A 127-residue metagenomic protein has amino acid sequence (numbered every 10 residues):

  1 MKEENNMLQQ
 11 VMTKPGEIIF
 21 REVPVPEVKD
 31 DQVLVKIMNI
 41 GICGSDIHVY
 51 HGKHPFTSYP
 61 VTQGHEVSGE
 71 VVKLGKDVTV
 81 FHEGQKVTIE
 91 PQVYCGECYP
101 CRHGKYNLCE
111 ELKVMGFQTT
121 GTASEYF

Functional and structural regions predicted by a protein language model:
M1-L8: Basic/polar N-terminal segments that are highly enriched at the extreme N-terminus, encompassing both cleavable
K14-G16, K29: Residue-level recognition of beta-strand termini and adjacent short loop/turns
E17-F20, S45: Short N-terminal binding/cap micro-motifs at the start of the first secondary-structure element
E22-P24: Generic structural detector for well-ordered beta-strands
P26-I40, K53-Y99: Glycine-rich beta-strand-centered segment in the early N-terminal region that forms part of a ligand/cofactor-binding
S45-H51: Cytochrome P450 core scaffold surrounding the K-helix E-X-X-R motif and the conserved "meander" helix-loop region
C95-F127: NAD(P)H dinucleotide-binding glycine-rich loop of Rossmann-like/cofactor-binding domains, especially the beta1-alpha1
